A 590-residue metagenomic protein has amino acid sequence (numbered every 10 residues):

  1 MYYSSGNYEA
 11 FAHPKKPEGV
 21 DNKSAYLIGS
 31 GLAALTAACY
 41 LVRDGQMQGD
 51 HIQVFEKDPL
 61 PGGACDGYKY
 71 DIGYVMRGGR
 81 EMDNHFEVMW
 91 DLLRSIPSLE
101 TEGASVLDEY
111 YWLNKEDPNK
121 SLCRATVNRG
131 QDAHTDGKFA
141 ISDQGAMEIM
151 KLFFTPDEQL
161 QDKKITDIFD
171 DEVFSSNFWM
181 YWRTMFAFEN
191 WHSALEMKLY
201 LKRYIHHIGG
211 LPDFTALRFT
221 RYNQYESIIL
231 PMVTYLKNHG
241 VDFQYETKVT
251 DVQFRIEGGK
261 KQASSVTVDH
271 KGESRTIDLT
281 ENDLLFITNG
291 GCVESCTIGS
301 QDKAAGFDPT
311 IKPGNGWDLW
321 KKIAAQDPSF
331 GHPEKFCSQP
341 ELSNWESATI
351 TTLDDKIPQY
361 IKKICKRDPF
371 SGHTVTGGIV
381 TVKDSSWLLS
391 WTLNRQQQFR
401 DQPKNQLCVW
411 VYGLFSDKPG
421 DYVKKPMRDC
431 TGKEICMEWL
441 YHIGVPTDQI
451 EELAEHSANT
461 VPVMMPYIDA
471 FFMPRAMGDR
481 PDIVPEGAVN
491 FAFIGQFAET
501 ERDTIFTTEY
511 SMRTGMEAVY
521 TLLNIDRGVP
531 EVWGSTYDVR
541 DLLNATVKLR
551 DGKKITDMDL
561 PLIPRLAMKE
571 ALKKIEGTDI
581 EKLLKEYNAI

Functional and structural regions predicted by a protein language model:
M1-A25, R43-H51, K69, A545 (+1 more regions): Extreme N-terminal leader/targeting segments of oxidoreductases
M1-Y3, A37, L41, G45-N84 (+7 more regions): Beta1-alpha1 glycine-rich phosphate/pyrophosphate-binding loop at the start of Rossmann-like nucleotide-binding domains
H13, G19-E148: N-terminal glycine-rich phosphate/pyrophosphate-binding loop and immediately adjacent elements
T36, V88-D91, P231, Y510-E517: Short amphipathic alpha-helical face segments that pack within enzyme cores and frequently flank/anchor catalytic
L99-H206, L217-F219: Rossmann-like flavin
G103-Y111, Y245, R527-Y537: Short, glycine/acidic-rich hinge or "gate" loops at secondary-structure transitions that mediate conformational
K202-L284, N289-G290, D302-K303, D308-W317: Helical element adjacent to the flavin cofactor pocket in flavoenzyme catalytic cores
H206-T220, N282-L284, N289-T514, Y520-Y537: C-terminal segments that line or cap access tunnels to active or ligand-binding sites in enzymes and enzyme-associated
